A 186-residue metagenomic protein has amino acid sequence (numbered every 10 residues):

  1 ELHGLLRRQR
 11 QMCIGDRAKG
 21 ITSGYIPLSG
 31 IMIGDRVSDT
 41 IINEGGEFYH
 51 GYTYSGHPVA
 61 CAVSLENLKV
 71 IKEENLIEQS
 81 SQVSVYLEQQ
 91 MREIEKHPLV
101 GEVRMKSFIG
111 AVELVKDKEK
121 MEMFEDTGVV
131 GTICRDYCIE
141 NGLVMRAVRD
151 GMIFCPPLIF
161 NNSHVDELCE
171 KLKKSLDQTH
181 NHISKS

Functional and structural regions predicted by a protein language model:
E1-R10, I14: Single conserved hydrophobic/aromatic residue that forms the stacking wall/gate of nucleotide- or nucleobase-binding
I14-T40, G56-V63: Active-site PLP attachment segment
G15, S29-G30, H57, S80 (+4 more regions): Buried hydrophobic positions in well-ordered alpha/beta secondary-structure cores of metabolic enzymes
R36, V59-E78, Q90-R92, K96 (+2 more regions): Amphipathic alpha-helix from the class-I
E47-G56: A short glycine-threonine-serine/GTX helix/turn-capping micro-motif
Y54, L114-D117, G142-C169: Conserved PLP-binding active-site segment of the aspartate aminotransferase-like
K72-E74, P156-S186: PLP-dependent enzyme catalytic core of the Aspartate aminotransferase-like
S84-E88, H97-Y137, D150, L158-N161: Conserved PLP-binding catalytic core of the aspartate aminotransferase-like
